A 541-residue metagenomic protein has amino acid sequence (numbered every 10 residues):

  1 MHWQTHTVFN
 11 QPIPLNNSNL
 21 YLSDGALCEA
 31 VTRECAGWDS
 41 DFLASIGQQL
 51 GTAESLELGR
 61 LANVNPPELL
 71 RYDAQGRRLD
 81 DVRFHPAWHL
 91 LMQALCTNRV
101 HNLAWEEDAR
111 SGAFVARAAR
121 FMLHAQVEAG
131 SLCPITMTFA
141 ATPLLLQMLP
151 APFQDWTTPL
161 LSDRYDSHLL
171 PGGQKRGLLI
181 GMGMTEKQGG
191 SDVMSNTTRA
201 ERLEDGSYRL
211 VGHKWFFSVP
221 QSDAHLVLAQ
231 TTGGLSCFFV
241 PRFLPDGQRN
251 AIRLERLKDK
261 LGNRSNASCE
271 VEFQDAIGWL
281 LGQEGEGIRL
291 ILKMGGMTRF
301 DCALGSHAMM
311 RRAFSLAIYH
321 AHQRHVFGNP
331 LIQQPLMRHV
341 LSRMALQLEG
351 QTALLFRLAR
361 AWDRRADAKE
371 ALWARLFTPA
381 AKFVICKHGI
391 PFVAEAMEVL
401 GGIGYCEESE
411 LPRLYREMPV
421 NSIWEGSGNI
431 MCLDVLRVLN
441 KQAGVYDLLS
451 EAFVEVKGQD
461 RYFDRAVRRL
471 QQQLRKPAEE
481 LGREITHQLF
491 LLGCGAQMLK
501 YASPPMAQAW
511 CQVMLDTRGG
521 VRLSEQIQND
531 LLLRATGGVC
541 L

Functional and structural regions predicted by a protein language model:
M1-R110, A129, C540-L541: Extended, charge-enriched "interface" segments that sit outside catalytic cores
Q4-T5, S18, L22, A26 (+4 more regions): Alpha-helix capping/hinge segments and adjacent helical runs
D80-P171, S218-P220, W424: Internal helix-loop-helix
S207, V211-A251: A short core secondary-structure module
D246-Q248, E270-T298, S315-I332, A466-E479: A glycine-rich, basic-preceded beta-loop-alpha segment at the flavin cofactor/substrate interface of flavin-utilizing
Q248-Q274: Flexible, small-/acidic-enriched active-site or ligand-binding loops
E349-K382, E398, Q471-G482, T486: C-terminal helix-coil-helix/basic helical segment that borders enzyme active sites and/or dimer interfaces and provides
E455-L541: C-terminal amphipathic alpha-helical interaction region
